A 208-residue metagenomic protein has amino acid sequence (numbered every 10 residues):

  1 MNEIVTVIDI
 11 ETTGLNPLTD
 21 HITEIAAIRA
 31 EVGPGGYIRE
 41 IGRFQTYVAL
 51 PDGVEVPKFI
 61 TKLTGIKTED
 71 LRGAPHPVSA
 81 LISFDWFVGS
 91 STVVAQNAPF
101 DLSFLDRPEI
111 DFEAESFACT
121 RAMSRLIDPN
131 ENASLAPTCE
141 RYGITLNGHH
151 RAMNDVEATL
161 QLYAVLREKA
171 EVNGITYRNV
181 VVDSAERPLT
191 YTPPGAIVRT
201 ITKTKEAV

Functional and structural regions predicted by a protein language model:
M1-S116, P129-N132, A136-H150: Conserved non-catalytic scaffold segment of RNase H-like nuclease domains
T12-G14, A122, A158: Short, glycine/acidic-enriched loop or turn micro-motifs at the edges of active sites
A80, A158-T159: Short Asp/Glu-rich motifs
A118-D128: Catalytic subdomain that performs nucleotidyl-dependent activation
S124, E131, C139-L146, L160-A170 (+1 more regions): Short, well-ordered alpha-helical segments in soluble proteins
D155: Conserved catalytic/binding loops enriched for acidic/polar residues
L160-V208: Acidic two-metal-ion nuclease catalytic site recognized across multiple nuclease folds, prominently DnaQ/RNase D-T
